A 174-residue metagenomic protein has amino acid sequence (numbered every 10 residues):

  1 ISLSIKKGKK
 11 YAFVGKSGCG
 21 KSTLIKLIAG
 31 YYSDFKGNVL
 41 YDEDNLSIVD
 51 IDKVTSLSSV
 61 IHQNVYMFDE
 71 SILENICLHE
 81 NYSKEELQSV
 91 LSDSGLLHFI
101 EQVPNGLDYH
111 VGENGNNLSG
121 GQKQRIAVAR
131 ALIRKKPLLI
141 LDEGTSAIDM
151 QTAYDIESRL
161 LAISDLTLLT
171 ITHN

Functional and structural regions predicted by a protein language model:
Y11-F13: Short hydrophobic beta-strand immediately N-terminal to the Walker A/P-loop
S17, T23, S59, N64 (+2 more regions): ABC-family ATPase nucleotide-binding domain "signature/switch" substructure
A29: Helix-to-loop junction immediately C-terminal to a conserved catalytic motif
Y32-D34, D50: A position-specific signal in ABC ATPase nucleotide-binding domains
D34, D42, V65-D69, S83-K84: DNA transaction DNA-binding modules
N38-L40, I48, T55, L73-E113 (+2 more regions): ABC ATPase nucleotide-binding domain helical subdomain, centered on the C-loop/LSGGQ "ABC signature"
